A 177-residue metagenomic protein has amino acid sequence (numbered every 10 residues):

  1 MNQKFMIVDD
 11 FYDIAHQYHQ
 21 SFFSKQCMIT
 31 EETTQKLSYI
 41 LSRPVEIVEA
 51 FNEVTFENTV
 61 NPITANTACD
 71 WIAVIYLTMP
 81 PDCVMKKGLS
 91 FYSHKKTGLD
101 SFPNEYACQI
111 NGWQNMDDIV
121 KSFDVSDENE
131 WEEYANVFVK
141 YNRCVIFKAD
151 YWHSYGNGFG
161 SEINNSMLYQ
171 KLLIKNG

Functional and structural regions predicted by a protein language model:
M1-E46: N-terminal auxiliary "cap/dimerization" subdomain that precedes the catalytic jelly-roll/cupin core of mononuclear
K4, D10, S21-F22, A50 (+4 more regions): Intrinsic disorder/low-structure terminal segments
L41-V54, M85-K87: A short coil-to-beta-strand element that immediately follows conserved catalytic motifs
E57-G177: Catalytic core of non-heme Fe(II) oxygenases with the double-stranded beta-helix
